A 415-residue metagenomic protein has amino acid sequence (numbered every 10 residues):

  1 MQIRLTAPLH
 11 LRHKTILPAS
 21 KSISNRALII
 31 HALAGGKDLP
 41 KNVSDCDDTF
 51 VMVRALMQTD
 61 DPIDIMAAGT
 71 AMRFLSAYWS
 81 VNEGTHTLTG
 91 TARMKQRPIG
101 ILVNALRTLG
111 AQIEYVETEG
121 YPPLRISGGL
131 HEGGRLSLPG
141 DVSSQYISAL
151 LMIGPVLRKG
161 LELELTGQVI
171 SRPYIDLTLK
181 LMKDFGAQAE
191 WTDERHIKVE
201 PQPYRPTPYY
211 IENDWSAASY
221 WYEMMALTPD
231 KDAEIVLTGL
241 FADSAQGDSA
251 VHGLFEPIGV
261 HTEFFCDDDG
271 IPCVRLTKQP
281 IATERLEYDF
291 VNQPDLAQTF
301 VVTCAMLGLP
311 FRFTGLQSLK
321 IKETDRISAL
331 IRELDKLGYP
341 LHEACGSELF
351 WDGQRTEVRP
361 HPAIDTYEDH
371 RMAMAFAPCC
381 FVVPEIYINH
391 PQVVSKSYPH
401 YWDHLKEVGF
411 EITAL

Functional and structural regions predicted by a protein language model:
M1-L415: Short, structured segments at the rim of ligand-binding sites
